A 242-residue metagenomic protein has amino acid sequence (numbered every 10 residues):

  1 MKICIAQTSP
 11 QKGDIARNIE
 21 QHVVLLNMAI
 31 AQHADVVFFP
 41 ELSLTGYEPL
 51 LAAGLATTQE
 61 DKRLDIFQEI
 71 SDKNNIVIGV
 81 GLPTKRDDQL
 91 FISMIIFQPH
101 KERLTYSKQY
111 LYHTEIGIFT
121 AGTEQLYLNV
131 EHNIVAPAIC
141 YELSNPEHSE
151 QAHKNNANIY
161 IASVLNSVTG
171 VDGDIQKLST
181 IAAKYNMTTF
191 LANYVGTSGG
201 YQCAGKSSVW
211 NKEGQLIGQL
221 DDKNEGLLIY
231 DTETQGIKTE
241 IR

Functional and structural regions predicted by a protein language model:
M1-I5: Extreme N-terminal starter segment of soluble prokaryotic enzymes
Q7-G13: Short polar catalytic/cofactor-binding loops
I15, V24-P99, V168-M187: Cys-nucleophile CN-hydrolase/nitrilase-fold catalytic domain and related Cys-dependent amidase chemistry that acts on
R17-N27, L143-E150: Short, acidic/polar
D35-V36, V135, I159: Structural motif
K62-V77, S144-E225: CN hydrolase (nitrilase-like) catalytic-core segments centered on the catalytic cysteine and neighboring Lys/Glu
V80-L82, S93-I96, L126, S207-V209 (+1 more regions): Short beta-strand scaffold segments in enzyme catalytic cores
K85-N155, G170, D174-Q176, E233-R242: Active-site catalytic loop in hydrolytic enzyme cores
